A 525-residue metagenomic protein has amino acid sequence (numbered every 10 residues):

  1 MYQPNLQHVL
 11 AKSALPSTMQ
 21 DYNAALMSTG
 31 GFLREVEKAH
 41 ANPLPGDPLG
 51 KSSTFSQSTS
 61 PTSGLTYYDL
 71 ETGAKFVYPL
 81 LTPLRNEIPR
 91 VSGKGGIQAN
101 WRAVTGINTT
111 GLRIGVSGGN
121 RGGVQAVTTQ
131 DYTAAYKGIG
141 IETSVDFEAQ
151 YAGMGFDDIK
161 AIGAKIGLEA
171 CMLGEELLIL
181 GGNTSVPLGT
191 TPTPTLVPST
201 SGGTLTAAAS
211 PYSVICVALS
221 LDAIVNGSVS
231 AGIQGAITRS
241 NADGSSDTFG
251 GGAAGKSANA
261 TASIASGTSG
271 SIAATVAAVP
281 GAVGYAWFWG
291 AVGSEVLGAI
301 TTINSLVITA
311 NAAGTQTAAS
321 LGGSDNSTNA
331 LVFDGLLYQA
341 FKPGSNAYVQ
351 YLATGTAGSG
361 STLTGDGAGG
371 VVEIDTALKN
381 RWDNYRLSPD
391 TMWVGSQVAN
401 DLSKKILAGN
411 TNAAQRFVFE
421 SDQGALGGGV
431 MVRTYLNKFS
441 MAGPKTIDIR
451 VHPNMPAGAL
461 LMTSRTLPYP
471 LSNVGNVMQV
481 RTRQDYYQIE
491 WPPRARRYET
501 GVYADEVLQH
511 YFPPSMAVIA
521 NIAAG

Functional and structural regions predicted by a protein language model:
Y2-T59, Y68, K75, Q150-Y151 (+3 more regions): Sequence/fold signature of self-assembling virion shell proteins
P45-E142, A164: Assembly/oligomerization interface modules of large self-assembling protein complexes
F156-K160, T200-A208, W491: Exposed beta-sheet edge/beta-hairpin loop segments within beta-rich domains
K160-G163, C171: Stable alpha-helical elements in mature extracytoplasmic
L168-E176: Sec-exported extracytoplasmic/periplasmic mature domains
N183-N346: Disordered, low-complexity "stalk" and linker segments at domain junctions of extracellular and cell-surface proteins
